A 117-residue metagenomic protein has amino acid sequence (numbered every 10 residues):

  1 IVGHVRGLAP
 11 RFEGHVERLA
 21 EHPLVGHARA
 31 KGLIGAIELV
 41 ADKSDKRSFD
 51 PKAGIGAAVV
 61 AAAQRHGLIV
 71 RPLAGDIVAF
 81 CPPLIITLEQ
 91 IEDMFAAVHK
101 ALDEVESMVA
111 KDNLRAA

Functional and structural regions predicted by a protein language model:
I1-A117: Conserved N-terminal phosphate-binding loop of PLP-dependent enzymes in the Aspartate aminotransferase
